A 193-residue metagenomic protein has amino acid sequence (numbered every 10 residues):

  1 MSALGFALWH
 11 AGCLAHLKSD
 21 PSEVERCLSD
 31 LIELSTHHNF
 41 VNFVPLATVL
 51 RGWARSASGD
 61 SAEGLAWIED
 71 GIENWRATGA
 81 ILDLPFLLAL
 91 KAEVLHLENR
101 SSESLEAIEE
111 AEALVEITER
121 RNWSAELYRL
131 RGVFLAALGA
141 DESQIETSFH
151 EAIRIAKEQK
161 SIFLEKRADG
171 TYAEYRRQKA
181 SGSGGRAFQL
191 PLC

Functional and structural regions predicted by a protein language model:
M1-C193: Helix-coil-helix junctions within alpha-helical repeat/solenoid scaffolds
